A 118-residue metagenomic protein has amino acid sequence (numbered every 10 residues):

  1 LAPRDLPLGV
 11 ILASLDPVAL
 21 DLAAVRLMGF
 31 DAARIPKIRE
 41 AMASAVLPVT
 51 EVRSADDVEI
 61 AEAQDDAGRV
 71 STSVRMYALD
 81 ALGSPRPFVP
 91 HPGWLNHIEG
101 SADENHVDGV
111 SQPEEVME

Functional and structural regions predicted by a protein language model:
L1-E118: Acidic/aromatic/glycine-rich contiguous surface patches that form carbohydrate-binding/processing clefts and analogous
